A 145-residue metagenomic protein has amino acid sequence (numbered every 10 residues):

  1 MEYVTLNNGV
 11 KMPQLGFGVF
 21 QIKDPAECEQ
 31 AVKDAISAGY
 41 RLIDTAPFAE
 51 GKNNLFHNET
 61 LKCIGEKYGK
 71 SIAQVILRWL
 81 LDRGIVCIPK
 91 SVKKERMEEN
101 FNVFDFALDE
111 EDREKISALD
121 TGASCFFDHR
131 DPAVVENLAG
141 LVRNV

Functional and structural regions predicted by a protein language model:
M1-G51, R143-V145: N-terminal binding-site loop/beta-alpha segment at the start of enzyme catalytic domains that lines or forms
K52-V145: Beta/alpha (TIM)-barrel catalytic core signal, keyed to glycine-rich beta->alpha loops juxtaposed to Asp/Glu that bind
